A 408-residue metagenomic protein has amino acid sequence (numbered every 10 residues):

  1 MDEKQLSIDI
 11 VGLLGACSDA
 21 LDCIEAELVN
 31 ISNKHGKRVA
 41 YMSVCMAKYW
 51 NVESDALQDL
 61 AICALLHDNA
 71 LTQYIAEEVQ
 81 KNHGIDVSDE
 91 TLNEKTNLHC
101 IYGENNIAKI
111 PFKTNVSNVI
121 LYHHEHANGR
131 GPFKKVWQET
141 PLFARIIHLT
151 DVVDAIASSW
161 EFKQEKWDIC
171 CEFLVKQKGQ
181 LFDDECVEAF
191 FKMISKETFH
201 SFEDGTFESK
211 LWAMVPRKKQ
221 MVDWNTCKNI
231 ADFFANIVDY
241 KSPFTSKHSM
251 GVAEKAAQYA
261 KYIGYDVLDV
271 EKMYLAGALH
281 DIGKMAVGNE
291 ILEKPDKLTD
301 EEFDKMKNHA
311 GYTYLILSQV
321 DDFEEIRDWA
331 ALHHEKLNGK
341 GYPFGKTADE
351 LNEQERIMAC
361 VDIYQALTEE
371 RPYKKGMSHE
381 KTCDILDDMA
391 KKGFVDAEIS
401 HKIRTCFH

Functional and structural regions predicted by a protein language model:
D2-H408: Histidine- and acidic-residue-rich, metal-dependent catalytic cores
